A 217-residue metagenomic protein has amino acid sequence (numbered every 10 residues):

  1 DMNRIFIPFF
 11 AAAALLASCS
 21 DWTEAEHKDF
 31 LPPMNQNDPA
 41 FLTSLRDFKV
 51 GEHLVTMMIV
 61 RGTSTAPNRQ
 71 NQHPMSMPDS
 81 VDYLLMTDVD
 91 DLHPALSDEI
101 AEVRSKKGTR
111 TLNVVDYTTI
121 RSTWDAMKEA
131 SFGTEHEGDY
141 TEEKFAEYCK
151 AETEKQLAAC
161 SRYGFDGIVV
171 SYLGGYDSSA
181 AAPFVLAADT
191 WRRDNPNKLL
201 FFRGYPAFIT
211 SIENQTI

Functional and structural regions predicted by a protein language model:
D1-E52: Bacterial Sec-dependent N-terminal signal peptides
G51-I217: Chitinase-like catalytic core of GlcNAc-active glycosidases
